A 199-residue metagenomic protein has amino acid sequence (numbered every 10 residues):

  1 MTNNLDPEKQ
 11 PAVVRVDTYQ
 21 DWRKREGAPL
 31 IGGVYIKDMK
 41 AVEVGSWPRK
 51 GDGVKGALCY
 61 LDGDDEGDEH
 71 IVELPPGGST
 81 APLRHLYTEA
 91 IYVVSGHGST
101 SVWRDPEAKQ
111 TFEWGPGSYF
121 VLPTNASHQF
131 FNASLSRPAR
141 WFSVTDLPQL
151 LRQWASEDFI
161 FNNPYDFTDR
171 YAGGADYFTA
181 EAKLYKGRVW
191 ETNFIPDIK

Functional and structural regions predicted by a protein language model:
M1-E66, F159-K199: A short, N-terminal "cap"/entry segment at the start of jelly-roll beta-barrel domains of the cupin/DSBH fold
G53-A57, D68-H85: Conserved short histidine dyad/triad with adjacent acidic residue
L58, E69-E73, A90-Y92, T111-E113 (+2 more regions): Conserved hydrophobic/aromatic beta-strand scaffold that supports enzyme active sites
E69-L74, W103, F131-A133, V144: A structural feature that tracks compact, well-ordered secondary-structure segments with a strong bias toward
S79, L83-P116, P123-A126, F131: A short beta-strand-loop-beta hairpin characteristic of the jelly-roll/cupin
W103, Q153-S156: Short, solvent-exposed loop/turn and secondary-structure capping segments
Q110-T111, G115-Y119, Q149, I160-D166: Short amphipathic alpha-helical linker/capping segments at the junctions of internal repeats and modular domains
E113-P116, T124-Q153: Ligand-binding loop in jelly-roll beta-barrel domains
